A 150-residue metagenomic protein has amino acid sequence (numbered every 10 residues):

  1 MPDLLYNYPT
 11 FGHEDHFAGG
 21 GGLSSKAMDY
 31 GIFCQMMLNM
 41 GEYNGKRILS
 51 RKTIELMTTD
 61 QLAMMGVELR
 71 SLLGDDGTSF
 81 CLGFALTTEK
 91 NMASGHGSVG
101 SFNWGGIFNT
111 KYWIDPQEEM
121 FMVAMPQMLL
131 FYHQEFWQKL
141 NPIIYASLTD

Functional and structural regions predicted by a protein language model:
M1-D150: Catalytic loop of the DD-peptidase/beta-lactamase superfamily, centered on the K-T-G motif and neighboring
